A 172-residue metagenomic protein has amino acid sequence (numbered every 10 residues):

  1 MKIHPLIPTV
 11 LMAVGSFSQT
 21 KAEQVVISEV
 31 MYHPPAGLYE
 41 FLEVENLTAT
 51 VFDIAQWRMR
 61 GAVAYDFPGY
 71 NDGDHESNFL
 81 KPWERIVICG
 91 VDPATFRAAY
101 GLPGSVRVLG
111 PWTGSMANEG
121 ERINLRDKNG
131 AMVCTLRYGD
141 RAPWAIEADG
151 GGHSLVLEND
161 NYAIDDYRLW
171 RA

Functional and structural regions predicted by a protein language model:
M1-K2, R97: Short regulatory "switch" loops immediately downstream of catalytic or recognition motifs within protein catalytic
K2-V10: Sec-dependent signal peptide recognition, specifically the positively charged N-region followed immediately by
I3-H4, G15, W83: Absolute N-terminal positional cue centered near the fourth residue
V10-Q19: Hydrophobic h-region of N-terminal signal peptides that target proteins for export in Gram-negative bacteria
Q19-L169: Activation on beta-sandwich/Ig-like modules and their edge loops
